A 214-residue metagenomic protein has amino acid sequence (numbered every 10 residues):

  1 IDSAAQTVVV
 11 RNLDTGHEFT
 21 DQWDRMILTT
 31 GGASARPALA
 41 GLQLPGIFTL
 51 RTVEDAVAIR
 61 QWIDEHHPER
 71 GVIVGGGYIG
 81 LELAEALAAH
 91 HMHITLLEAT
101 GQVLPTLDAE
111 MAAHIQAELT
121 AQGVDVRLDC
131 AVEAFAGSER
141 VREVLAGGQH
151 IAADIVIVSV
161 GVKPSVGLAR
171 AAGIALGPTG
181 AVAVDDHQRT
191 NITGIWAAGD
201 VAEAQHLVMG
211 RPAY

Functional and structural regions predicted by a protein language model:
I1-V10, D14, D21, A89-D186: A Rossmann-like FAD-binding core segment of flavoenzymes
T7-V10, T15-R70: Glycine/serine-rich phosphate-binding loop and adjoining beta1-alpha1 elements at the start of nucleotide-handling
E18, R36-P37, L81-E82, A153 (+2 more regions): Glycine/Thr-rich phosphate-binding loops of Rossmann-like dinucleotide-binding domains
I27, F48, V72, T95-L97 (+3 more regions): Hydrophobic/aromatic beta-strand patches that form the interior of the parallel beta-sheet core in alpha/beta enzyme
G31, G75-G80, G148, G199: Conserved phosphate-binding and hydrolysis motifs of nucleotide-dependent enzymes
G32-S34, E54, Y78, Q102 (+2 more regions): Residue-level detector of alpha-helix initiation sites
Q43-H67, E139-E143, H150-Y214: FAD-site-proximal beta/loop scaffold in flavoenzymes
A58-L107, V141: Rossmann-like NAD(P)H-binding beta-loop-alpha module
